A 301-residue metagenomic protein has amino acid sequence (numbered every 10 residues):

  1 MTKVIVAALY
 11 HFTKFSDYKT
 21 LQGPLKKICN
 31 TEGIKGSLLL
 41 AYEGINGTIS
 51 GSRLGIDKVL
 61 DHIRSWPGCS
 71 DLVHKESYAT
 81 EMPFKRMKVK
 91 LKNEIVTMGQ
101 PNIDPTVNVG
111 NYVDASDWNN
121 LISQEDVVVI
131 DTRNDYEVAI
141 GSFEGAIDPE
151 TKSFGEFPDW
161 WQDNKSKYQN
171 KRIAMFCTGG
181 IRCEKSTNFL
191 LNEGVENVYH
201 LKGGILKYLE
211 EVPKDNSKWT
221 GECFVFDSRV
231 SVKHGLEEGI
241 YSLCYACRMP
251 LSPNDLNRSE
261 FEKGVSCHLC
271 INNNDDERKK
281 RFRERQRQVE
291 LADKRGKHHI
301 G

Functional and structural regions predicted by a protein language model:
T2-V109, N134-I173, I181-G301: Rhodanese-like catalytic fold shared by cysteine-dependent sulfurtransferases and DSP/PTP-type phosphatases
N108-Q124: Internal catalytic-core helix/loop-beta-alpha segment that presents or stabilizes conserved functional determinants
I130-D131: Structural scaffold elements adjacent to functional motifs in cytosolic proteins
F176: Cofactor-cradling patches in redox/metallo enzymes
